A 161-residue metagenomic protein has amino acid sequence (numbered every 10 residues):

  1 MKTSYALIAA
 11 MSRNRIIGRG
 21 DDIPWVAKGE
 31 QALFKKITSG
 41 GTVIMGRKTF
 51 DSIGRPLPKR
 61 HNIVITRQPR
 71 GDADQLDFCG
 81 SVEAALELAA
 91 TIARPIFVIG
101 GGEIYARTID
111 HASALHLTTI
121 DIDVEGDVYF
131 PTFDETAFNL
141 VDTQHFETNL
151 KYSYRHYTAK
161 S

Functional and structural regions predicted by a protein language model:
M1-S161: Enzymes that bind and transform nitrogen-containing heteroaromatic metabolites
